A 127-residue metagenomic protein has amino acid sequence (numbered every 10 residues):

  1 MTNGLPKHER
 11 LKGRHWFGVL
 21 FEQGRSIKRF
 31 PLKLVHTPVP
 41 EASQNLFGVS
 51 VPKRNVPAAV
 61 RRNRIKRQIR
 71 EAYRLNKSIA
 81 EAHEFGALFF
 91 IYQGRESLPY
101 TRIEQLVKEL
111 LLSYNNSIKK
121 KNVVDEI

Functional and structural regions predicted by a protein language model:
M1-I127: Positively charged, solvent-exposed patches that mediate nucleic-acid binding
